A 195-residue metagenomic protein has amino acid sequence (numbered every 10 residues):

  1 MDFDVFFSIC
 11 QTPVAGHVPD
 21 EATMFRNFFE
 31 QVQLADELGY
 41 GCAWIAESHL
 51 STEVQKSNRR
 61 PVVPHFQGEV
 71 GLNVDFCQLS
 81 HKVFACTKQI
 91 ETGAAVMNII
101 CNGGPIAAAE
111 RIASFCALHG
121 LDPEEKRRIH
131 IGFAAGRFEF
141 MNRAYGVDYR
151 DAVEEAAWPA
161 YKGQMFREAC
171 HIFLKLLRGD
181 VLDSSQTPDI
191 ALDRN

Functional and structural regions predicted by a protein language model:
M1-T87: N-terminal beta1-alpha1-beta2 module of alpha/beta enzyme domains
F3-F7, A43-I45, I90-A95, E125-A135: Hydrophobic faces of well-ordered beta-strands that scaffold small-molecule active sites in alpha/beta enzyme cores
I9-R26, V96-G104, F140, D151-Y161: Active-site mouth loops of central-metabolism enzymes
D36-E37, H81-Q89, F115-R128: Acidic (Asp/Glu)-rich catalytic clusters
H49-S51, I99, R137-E139: Solvent-exposed loop/turn segments at secondary-structure junctions within structured extracellular/periplasmic domains
P64, G68-E69, A94-M97, G132: Glycine-centered small-residue hotspots that permit tight backbone geometry or close packing
N102-N195: Internal, glycine-rich beta/alpha segment that forms the wall or movable "lid" of small-molecule/cofactor binding
